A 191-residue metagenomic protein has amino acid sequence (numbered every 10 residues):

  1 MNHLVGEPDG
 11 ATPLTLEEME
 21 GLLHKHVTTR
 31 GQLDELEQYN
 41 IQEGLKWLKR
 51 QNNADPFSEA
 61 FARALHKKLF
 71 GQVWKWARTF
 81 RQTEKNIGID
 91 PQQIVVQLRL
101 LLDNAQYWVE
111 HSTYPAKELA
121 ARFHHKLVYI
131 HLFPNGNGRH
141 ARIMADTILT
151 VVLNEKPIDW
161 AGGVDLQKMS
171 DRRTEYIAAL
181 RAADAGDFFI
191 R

Functional and structural regions predicted by a protein language model:
M1-R191: FIC/Doc superfamily catalytic core
